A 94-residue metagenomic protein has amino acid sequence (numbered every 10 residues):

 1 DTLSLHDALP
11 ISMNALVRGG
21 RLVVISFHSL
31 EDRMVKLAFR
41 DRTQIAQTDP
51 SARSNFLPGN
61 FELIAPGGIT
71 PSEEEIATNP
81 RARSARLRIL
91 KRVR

Functional and structural regions predicted by a protein language model:
S4-R94: S-adenosyl-L-methionine-dependent methyltransferase catalytic core, i.e., the SAM/SAH-binding region
